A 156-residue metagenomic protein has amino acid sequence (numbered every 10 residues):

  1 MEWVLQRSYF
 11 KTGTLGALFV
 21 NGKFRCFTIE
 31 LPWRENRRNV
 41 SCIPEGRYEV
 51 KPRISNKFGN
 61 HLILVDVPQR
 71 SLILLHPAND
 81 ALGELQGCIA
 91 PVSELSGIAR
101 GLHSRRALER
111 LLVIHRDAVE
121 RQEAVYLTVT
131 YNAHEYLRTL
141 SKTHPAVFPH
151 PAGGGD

Functional and structural regions predicted by a protein language model:
M1-Y126, T130-G153: Cell wall/extracellular polymer interaction/catalysis modules
